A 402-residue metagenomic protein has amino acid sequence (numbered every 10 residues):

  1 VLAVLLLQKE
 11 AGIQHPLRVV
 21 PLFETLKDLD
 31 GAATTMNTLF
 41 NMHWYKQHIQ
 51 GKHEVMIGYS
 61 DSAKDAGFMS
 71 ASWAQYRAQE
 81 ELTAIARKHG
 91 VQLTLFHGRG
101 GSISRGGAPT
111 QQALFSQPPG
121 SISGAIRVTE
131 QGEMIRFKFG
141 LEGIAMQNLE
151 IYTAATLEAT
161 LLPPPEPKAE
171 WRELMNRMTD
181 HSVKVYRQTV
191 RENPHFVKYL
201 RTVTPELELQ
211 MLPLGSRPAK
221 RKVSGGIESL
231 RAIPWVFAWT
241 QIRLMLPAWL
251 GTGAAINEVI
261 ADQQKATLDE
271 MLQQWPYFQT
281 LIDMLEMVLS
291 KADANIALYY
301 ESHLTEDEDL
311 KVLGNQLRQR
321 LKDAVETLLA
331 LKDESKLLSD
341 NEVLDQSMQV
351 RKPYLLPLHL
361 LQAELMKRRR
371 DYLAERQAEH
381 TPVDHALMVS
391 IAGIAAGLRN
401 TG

Functional and structural regions predicted by a protein language model:
V1-L2, L29-G31, S104-G107, S347-L355: Short, solvent-exposed polar/charged micro-motifs at secondary-structure junctions
V1-T25, L29-K46, G51, I57-V91: Core mixed alpha/beta domains of very large multi-subunit molecular machines
Q14-P16, F40-I49, L114-G132: Acidic, His- and aromatic-enriched active-site or binding-groove loops in soluble protein domains that engage sugars
E24, D28, R105, S116 (+3 more regions): Generic structural "secondary-structure junction" signal
E24, F96-Q111: Conserved phosphate/anionic-ligand binding catalytic regions in large, soluble enzymes, centered on
V55, L95-F96: Residue-level marker for buried hydrophobic side chains located in beta-strands that build the well-ordered beta-sheet
G58-D61, M69-Q79, T83, V91 (+3 more regions): Acidic, glycine-enriched catalytic cores built around paired aspartates
